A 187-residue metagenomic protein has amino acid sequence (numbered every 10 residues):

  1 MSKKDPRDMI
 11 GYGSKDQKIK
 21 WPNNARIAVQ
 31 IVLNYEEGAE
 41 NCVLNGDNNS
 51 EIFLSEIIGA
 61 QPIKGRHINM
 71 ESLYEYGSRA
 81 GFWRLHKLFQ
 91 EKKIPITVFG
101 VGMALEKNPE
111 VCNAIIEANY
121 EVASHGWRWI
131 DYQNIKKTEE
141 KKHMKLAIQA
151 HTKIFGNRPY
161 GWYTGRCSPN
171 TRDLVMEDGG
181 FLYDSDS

Functional and structural regions predicted by a protein language model:
S2-S187: Catalytic alpha-helical scaffold of carbohydrate-active enzymes acting on polysaccharides/glycoconjugates
